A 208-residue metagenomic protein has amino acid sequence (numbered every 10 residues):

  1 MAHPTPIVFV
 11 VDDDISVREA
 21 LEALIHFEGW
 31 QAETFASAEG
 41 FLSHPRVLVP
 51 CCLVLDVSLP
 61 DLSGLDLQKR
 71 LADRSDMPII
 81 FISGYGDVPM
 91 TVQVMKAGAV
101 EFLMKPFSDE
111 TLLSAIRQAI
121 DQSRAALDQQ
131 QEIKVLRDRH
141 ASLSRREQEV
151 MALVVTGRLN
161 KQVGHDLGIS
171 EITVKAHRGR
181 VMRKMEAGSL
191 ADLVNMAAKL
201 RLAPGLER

Functional and structural regions predicted by a protein language model:
T34-C52: Acidic, metal-coordinating helix/loop segments flanking the phosphotransfer/catalytic sites of two-component signaling
A36-S37, S63-D66, G86: Acidic catalytic/metal-coordinating carboxylates
D56, S83: Active-site residues of response regulator receiver
S63-M77, Q93: Short amphipathic alpha-helix used as the core "switch/output" element in two-component signaling
D87-P89, L103, F107-I116, D166: C-terminal output helix
L159-D192: Recognition helix of helix-turn-helix DNA-binding domains
M182-R208: Basic, Lys/Arg-enriched C-terminal extension of HTH/homeodomain DNA-binding domains
